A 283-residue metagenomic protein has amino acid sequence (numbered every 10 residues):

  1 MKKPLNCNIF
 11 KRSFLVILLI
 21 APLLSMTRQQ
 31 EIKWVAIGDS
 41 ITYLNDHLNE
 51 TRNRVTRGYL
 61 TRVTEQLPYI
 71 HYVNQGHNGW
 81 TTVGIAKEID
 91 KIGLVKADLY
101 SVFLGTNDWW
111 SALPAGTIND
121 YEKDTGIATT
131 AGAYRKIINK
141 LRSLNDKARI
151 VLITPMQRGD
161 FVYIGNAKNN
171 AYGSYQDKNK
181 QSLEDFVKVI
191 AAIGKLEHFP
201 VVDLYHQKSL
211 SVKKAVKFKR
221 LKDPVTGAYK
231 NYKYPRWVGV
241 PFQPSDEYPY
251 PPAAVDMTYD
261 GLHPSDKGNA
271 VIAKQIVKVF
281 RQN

Functional and structural regions predicted by a protein language model:
K2, Q30, T61-P68, A86-N283: Alpha-helical cap/lid subdomain in secreted, periplasmic, or secretory-pathway luminal O-acyl-processing enzymes
K2-F14: Bacterial N-terminal signal peptides that target proteins for export
L18-M26: Hydrophobic h-region of N-terminal signal peptides that target proteins for export in Gram-negative bacteria
A21-P22, N49, G159: Alpha-helical transmembrane segments and their juxtamembrane interfaces
S25-G76, E88-K96: Serine-esterase "nucleophile elbow" of acetyl-processing enzymes
D39, N45, H77-W80, T106 (+2 more regions): Gly/Ser/Thr-rich helix-start
L44-V55, N74-W80, P114-G126, Y229: Acidic/histidine-rich helix-loop elements that form or flank divalent-metal/phosphate-binding sites at the catalytic
